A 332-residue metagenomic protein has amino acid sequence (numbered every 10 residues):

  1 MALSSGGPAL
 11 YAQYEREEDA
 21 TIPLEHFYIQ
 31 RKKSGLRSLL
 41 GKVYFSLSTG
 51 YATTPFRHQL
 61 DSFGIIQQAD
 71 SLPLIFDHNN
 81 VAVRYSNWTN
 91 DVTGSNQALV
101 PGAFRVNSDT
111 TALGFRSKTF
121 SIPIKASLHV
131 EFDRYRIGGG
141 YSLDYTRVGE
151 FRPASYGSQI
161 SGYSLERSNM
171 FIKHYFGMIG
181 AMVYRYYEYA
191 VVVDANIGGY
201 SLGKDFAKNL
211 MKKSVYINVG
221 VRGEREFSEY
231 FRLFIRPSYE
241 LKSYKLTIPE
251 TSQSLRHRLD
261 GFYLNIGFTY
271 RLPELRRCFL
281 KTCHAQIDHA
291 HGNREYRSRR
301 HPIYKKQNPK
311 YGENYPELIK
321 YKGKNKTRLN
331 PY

Functional and structural regions predicted by a protein language model:
M1-E17, F268: Bacterial Sec-dependent N-terminal signal peptides
L10-H129, N308-Y332: Short glycine/proline- and aromatic-enriched beta-strand/turn motifs that initiate or cap beta-hairpins
L40, E131-Y135, Y184-E188, E226-Y230 (+1 more regions): Outer-membrane beta-barrel channels and translocator barrels
G41-L47, Y135-G139, Y175, Y189-A195 (+3 more regions): Transmembrane beta-strands of outer-membrane beta-barrel proteins
V43, F120-A126, F171-I179, V215-V221 (+1 more regions): Hydrophobic, lipid-facing positions within transmembrane beta-strands of outer-membrane proteins
T49-P55, F132-R134, Y141-G149, V183 (+3 more regions): Transmembrane beta-strands of outer-membrane beta-barrel pores
H58-L60, S214, E224-Y332: Predominantly the C-terminal beta-signal and adjacent terminal strand-loop region of outer-membrane beta-barrel
H58-T119, S142-I172, Y200-K212, K242-Y263: Extracellular/periplasm-exposed beta-strand and loop segments of Gram-negative cell-envelope proteins, dominated by
